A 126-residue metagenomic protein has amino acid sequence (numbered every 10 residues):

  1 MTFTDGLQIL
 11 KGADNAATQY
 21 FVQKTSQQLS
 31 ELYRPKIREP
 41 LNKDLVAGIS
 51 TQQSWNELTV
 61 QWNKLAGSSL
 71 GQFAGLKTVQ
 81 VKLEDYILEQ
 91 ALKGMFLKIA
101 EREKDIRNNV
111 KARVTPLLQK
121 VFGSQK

Functional and structural regions predicted by a protein language model:
M1-D44: Mid-length scaffold segments of soluble, non-membrane domains
L7, K11, N15, F73 (+2 more regions): A generic structural signal for ordered alpha-helices
F21-S26, G67-S68, F122-K126: Short, charged low-complexity intrinsically disordered segments located at boundaries of structured domains
Q23, Q27, E31, P35 (+2 more regions): Short, residue-level hotspots on alpha-helical faces of the histone-fold and other alpha-helical interaction modules
K36-L92: An amphipathic alpha-helical core segment
E84, Q90-K126: A cross-kingdom marker for long, charged
